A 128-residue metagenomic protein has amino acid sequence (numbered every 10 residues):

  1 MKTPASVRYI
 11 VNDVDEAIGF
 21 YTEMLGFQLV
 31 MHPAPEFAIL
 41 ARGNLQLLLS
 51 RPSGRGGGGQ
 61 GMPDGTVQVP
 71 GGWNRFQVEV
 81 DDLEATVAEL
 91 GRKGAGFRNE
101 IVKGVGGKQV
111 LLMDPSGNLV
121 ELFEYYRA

Functional and structural regions predicted by a protein language model:
M1-S6, Q28-E79, V87-M113, E124-A128: Vicinal oxygen chelate
I10: Catalytic core of Fe(II)/2-oxoglutarate
A17, Y21-T22, L90, G117: Conserved active-site tyrosine of GNAT-family acetyltransferases
L119-L122: Short glycine-/small-residue motifs
